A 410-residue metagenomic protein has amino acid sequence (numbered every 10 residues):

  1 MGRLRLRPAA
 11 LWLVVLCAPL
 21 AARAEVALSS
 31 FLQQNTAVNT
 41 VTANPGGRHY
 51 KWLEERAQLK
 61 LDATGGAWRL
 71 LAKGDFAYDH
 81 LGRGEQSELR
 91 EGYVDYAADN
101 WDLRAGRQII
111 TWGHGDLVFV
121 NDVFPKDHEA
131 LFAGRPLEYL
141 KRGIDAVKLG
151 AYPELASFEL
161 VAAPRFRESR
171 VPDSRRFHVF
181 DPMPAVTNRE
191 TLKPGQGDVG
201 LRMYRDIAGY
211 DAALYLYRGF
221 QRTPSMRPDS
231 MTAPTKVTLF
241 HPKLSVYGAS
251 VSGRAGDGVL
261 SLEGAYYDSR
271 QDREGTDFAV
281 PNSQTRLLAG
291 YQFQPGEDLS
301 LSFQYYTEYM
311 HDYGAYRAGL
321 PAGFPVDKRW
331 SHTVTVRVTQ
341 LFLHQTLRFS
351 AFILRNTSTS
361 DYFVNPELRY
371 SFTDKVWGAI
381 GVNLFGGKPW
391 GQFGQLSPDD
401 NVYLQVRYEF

Functional and structural regions predicted by a protein language model:
A24-V41, A63, W68-A72, F349: Transmembrane beta-strand segments of Gram-negative outer membrane beta-barrel proteins
V26, A67-L71, W101-L103, L155-F158 (+5 more regions): Repeated loop/turn-to-beta-strand initiation elements of outer-membrane beta-barrel proteins
S30-T36, A72-F76, A105-R107, L160-P164 (+6 more regions): Transmembrane beta-barrel strands of outer-membrane/channel proteins
G46-L53, G82-L89, L137-Y139, T191-G195 (+5 more regions): Replace "Gram-negative outer membrane beta-barrel proteins" with "bacterial and organellar outer membrane beta-barrel
A57-A63, E91-Y96, V147-A151, L201-R205 (+8 more regions): Residues on the lipid-exposed face of transmembrane beta-strands in outer-membrane beta-barrel proteins
D62-H178, R205-A208, F385-G387: Outer membrane beta-barrel
S252-E274, F278-L354: Detector for outer-membrane/organellar transmembrane beta-barrel domains, recognizing the amphipathic beta-strand
L396-F410: Outer-membrane beta-barrel "beta-signal"
